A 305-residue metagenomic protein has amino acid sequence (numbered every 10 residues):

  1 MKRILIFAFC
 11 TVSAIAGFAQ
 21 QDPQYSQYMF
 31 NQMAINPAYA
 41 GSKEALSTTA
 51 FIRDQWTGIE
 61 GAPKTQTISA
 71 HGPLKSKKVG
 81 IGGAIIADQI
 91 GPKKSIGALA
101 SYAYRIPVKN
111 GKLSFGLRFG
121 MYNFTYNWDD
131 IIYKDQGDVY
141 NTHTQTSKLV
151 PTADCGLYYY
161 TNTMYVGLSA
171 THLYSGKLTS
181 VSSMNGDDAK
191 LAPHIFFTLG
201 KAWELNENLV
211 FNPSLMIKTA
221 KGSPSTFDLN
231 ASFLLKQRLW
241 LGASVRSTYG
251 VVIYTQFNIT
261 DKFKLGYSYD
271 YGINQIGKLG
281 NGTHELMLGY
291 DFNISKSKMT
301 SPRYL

Functional and structural regions predicted by a protein language model:
M1-I4, V108-K109: Positively charged n-region of N-terminal signal peptides that target proteins for export
I4-S13: Sec-dependent N-terminal signal peptides
S13-A14, G266: Small-residue-biased low-complexity repeat regions
Q20-L305: Subset of outer-membrane beta-barrel
